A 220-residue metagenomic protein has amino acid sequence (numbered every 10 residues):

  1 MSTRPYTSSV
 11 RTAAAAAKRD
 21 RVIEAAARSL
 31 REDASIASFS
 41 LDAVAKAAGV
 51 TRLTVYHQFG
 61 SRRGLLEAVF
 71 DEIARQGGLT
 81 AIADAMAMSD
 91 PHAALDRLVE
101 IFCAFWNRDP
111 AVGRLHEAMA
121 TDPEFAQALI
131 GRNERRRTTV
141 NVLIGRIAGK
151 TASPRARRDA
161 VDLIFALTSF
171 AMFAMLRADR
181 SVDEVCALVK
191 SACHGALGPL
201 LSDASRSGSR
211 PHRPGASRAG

Functional and structural regions predicted by a protein language model:
M1-A17, A204-G220: N-terminal intrinsically disordered/low-complexity leader segments
R11, K18-A25, A156: N-terminal positioning helix adjacent to the helix-turn-helix/winged-helix DNA-binding module
R21, S29-G64, A68: Helix-turn-helix
L41, F70-G78: Short, basic, alpha-helical segments at the C-terminal edge of helix-turn-helix-like DNA-binding modules
G64-I73, G113, R132: Alpha-helical DNA-contacting segments of helix-turn-helix folds
A68, A81-R108: Hydrophobic alpha-helical connector segments
E100-L115, E124-K150, R158-D162, A187-G198: Amphipathic alpha-helical packing segments from all-alpha helical-bundle domains
V142, D162-S181, G195-D203: Amphipathic C-terminal alpha-helical segment
